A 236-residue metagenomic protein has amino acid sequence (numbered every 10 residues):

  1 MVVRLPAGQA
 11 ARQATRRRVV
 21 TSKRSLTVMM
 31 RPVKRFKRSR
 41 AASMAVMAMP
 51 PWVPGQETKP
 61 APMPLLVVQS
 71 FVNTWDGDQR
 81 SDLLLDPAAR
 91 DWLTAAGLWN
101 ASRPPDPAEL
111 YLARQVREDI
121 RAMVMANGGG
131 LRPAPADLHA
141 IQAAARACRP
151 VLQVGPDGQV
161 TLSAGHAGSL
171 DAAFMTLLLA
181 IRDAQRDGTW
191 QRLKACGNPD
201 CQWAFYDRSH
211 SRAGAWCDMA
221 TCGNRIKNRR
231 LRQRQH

Functional and structural regions predicted by a protein language model:
V2-R4, R17-A195, Q202: Short helix-coil boundary/hinge micro-motifs
A173-H236: BZIP DNA-binding basic region
